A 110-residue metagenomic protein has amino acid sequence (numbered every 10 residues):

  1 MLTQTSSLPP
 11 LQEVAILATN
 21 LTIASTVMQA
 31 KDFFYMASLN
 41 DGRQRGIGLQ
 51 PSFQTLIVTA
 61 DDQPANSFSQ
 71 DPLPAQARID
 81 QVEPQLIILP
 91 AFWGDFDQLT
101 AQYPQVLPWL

Functional and structural regions predicted by a protein language model:
M1-L110: Extended, subdomain-level signal for the structured scaffold at the beginning of enzyme domains
